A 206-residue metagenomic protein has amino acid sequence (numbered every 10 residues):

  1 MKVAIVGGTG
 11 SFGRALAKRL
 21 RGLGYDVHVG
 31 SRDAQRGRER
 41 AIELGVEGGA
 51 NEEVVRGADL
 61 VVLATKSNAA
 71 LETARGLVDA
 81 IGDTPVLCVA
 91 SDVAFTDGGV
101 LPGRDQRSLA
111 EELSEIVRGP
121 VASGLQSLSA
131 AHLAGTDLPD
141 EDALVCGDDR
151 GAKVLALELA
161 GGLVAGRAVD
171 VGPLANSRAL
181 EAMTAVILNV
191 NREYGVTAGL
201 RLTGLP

Functional and structural regions predicted by a protein language model:
M1-E39, E43, G162: NAD(P)+-binding Rossmann beta1-loop-alpha1 motif at the extreme N-terminus of oxidoreductases
I5-V6, L63, V145: Hydrophobic Val/Ile/Leu positions in short beta-strands of Rossmann-like dinucleotide-binding domains
G48, P120-Q126, A168-V171: General beta-strand structural signal in soluble alpha/beta enzymes
N51-P85, A94-T96: Rossmann-like NAD(P)-binding element
A90-G135: Rossmann-fold NAD(P)-binding glycine/threonine-rich loop
H132, E141-P206: Active-site-lining helix/loop region of Rossmann-like oxidoreductase modules
